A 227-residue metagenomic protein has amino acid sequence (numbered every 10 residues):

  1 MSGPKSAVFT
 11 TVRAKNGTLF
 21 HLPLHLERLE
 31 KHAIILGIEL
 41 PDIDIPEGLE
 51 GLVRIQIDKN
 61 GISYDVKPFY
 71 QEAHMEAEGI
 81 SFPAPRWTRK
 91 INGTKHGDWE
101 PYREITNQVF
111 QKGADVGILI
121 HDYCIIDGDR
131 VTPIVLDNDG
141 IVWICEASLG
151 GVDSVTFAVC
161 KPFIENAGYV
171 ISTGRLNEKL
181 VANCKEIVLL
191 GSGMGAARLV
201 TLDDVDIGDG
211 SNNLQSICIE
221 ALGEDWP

Functional and structural regions predicted by a protein language model:
M1-D122, S148, F157-P227: Conserved alpha/beta cores of soluble small-molecule-handling proteins
C124-A147: Glycine- and Gly-Pro-enriched alpha-helical subdomains that act as flexible, kink-prone "lid/hinge" or packing modules
